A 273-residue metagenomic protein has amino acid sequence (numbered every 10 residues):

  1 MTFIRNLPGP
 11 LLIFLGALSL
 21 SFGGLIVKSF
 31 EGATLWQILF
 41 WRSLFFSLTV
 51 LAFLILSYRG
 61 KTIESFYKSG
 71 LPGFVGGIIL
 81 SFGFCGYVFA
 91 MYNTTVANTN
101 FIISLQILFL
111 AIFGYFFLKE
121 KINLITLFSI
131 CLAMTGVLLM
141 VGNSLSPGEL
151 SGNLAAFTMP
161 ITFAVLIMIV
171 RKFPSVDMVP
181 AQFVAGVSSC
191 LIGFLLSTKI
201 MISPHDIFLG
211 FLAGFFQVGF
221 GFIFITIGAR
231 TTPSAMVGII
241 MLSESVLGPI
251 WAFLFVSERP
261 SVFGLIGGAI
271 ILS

Functional and structural regions predicted by a protein language model:
M1-L18, F46-V75, V88, K121-L127 (+4 more regions): Membrane-interface interhelical linkers
M1-L39, I78, G86, L145-K172: Glycine-/small-residue-enriched transmembrane alpha-helix faces in small-molecule transporters and effluxers
T2-F3, L11, S43, G142 (+1 more regions): C-terminal-most transmembrane helix of multi-pass membrane proteins
L11, T99-L105, V170-S188, V218-L254: Helix-helix packing/entry segments at the starts of transmembrane helices
S21, L25, L51, G77 (+8 more regions): Hydrophobic/small/kink-forming positions within alpha-helical transmembrane segments of polytopic membrane proteins
Q37, S43-L48, V88-K119, A235-F253: Specific alpha-helical transmembrane segments that line the substrate/conduction pathway and gating interfaces
V50, L54, L80, I112-F113 (+4 more regions): Hydrophobic transmembrane alpha-helices of multi-pass small-molecule transport proteins
Y67, N100-I103, K119-L139, S146-A155 (+2 more regions): Loop-to-transmembrane alpha-helix entry segments
